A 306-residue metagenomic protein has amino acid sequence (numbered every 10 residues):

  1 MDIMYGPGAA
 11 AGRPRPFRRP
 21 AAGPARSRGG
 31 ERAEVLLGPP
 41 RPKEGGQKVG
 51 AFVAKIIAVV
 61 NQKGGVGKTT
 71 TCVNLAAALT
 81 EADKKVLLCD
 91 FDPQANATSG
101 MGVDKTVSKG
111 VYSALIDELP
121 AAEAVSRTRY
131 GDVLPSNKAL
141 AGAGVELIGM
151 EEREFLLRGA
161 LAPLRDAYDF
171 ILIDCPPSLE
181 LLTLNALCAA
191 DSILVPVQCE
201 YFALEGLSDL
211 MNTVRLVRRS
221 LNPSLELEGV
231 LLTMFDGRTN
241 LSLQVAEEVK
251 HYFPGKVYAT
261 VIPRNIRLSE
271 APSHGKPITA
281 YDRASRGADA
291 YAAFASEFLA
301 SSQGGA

Functional and structural regions predicted by a protein language model:
D2-A306: P-loop NTP-binding core
